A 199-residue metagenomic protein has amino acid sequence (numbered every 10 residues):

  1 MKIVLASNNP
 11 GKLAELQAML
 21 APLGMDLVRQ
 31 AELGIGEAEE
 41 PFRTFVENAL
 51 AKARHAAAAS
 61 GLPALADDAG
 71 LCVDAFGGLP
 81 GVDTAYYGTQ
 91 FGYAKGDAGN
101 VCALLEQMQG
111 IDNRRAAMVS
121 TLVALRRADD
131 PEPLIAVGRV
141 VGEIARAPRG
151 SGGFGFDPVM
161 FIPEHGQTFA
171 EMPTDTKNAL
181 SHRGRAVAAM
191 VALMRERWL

Functional and structural regions predicted by a protein language model:
K2-V4, P10-L199: Anionic-ligand binding patches
